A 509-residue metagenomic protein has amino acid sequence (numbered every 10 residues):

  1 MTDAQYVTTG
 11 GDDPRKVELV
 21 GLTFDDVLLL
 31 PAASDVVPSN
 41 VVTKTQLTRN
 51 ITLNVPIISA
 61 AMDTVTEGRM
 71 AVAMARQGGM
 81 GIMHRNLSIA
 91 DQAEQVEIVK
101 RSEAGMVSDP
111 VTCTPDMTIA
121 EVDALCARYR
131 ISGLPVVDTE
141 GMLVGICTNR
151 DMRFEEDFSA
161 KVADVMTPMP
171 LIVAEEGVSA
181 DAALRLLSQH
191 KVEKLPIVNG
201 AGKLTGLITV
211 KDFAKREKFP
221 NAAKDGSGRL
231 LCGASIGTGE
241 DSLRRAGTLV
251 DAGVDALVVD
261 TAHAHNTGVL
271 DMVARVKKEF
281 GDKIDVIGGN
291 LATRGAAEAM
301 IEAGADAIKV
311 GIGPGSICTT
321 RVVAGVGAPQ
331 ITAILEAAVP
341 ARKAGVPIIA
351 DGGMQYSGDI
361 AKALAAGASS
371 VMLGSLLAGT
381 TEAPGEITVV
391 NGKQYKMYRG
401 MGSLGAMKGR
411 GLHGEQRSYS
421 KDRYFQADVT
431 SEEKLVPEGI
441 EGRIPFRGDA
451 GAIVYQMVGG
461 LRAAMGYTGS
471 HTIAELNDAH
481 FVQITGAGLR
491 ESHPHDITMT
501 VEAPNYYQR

Functional and structural regions predicted by a protein language model:
M1-A33, C113, E175, R185 (+5 more regions): Alpha/beta catalytic cores of nucleotide-metabolism and tRNA/nucleoside-modifying enzymes
S39, I89-E97, E155-S159, S179 (+6 more regions): Active-site-adjacent beta->alpha loops and helix N-cap segments on the catalytic face of soluble alpha/beta enzymes
S39-L53, A60-M62, D91-I131, V136-D138 (+5 more regions): Bateman/CBS regulatory modules and CBS-like beta-alpha motifs in cytosolic regions of diverse proteins
T52-S59, G105-P110, M169, D225-S235 (+3 more regions): Short beta-strand/loop segments at the ligand-binding rim of alpha/beta enzyme cores
R69-V72, R244-A252, V286, A292-V310 (+2 more regions): Catalytic cores of alpha/beta
R76-D91, G200, V254-N266, D306-A324 (+1 more regions): Glycine-rich phosphate-binding active-site loops on the catalytic face of alpha/beta enzymes
I82-N86, T112-C113, G133-P135, V173-E175 (+6 more regions): Catalytic beta/alpha-barrel core
R85-K100, V136, E140-E156, L187 (+3 more regions): Terminal amphipathic helices with adjacent charged low-complexity linkers/tails
